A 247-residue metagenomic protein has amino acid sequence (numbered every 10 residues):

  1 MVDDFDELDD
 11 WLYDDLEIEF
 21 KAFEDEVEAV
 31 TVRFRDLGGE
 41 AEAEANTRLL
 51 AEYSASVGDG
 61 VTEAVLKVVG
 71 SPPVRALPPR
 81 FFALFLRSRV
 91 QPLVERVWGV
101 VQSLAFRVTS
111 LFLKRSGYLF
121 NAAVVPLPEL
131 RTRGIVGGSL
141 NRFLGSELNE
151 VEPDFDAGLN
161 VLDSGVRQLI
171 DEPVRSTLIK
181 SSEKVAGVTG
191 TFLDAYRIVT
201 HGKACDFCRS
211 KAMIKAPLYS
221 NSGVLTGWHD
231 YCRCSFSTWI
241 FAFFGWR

Functional and structural regions predicted by a protein language model:
M1-H229, W239-R247: Domain-core detector
